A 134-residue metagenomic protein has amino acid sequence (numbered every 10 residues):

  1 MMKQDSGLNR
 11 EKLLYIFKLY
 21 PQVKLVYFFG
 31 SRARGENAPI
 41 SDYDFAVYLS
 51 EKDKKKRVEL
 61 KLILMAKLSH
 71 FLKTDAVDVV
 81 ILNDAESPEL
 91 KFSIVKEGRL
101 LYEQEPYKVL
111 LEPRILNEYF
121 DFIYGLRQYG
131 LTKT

Functional and structural regions predicted by a protein language model:
M1-L25, R34-G35, P39, K52-T134: Catalytic core of pol beta-like nucleotidyltransferases
G30, D44: Conserved G/P- and acidic residue-centered "switch" motifs that form tight phosphate/ATP-binding loops in soluble
A46-S50: Short hydrophobic/aromatic beta-strand micro-patches that form the beta-sheet surface supporting nucleotide- or nucleic
